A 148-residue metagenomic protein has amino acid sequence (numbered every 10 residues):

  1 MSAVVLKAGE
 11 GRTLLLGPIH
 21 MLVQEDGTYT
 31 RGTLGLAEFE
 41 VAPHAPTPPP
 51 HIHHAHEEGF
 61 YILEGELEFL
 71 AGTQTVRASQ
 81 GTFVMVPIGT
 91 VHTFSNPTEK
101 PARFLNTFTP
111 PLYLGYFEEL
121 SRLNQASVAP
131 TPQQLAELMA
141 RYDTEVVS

Functional and structural regions predicted by a protein language model:
M1-E10, A140, V147-S148: Basic/polar N-terminal segments that are highly enriched at the extreme N-terminus, encompassing both cleavable
L6-K7, T13-L14, T73-V91: Short acidic-glycine-tyrosine-enriched beta hairpin
T13-P50, E57, T107: A short glycine-rich, His/Asp/Glu-containing loop-to-beta-strand
G32, E68, S79, I88-L114: Ligand-binding loop in jelly-roll beta-barrel domains
H51-H53, H92: Histidine-centered active-site/metal-ligand motif
I52, E68, F83-M85: Compact, well-ordered interaction domains used in eukaryotic information-processing assemblies
A55-L67, G72: Glycine- and acidic-residue-biased ligand/ion/polar-headgroup-sensing regions
P97-S148: Double-stranded beta-helix
